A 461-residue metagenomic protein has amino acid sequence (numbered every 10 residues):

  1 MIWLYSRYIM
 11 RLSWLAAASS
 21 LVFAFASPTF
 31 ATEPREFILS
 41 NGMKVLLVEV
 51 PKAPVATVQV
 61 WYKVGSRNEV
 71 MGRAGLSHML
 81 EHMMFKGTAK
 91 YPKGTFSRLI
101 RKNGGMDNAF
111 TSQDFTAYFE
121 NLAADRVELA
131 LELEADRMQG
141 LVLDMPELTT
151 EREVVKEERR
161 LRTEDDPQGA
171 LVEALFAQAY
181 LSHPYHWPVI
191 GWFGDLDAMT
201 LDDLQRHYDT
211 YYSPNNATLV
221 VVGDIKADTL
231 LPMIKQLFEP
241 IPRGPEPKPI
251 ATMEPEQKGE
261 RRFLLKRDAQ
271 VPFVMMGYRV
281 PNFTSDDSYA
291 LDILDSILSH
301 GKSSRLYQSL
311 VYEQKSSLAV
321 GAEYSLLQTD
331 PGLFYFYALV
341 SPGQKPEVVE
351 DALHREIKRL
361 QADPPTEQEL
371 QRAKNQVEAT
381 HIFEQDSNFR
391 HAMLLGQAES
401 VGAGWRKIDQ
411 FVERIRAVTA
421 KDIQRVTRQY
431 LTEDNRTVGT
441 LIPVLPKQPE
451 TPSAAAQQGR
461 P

Functional and structural regions predicted by a protein language model:
M1-M10: N-terminal secretory signal peptides that target proteins for export/translocation
S13-A26: Bacterial N-terminal signal peptides
S27-A31: Sec/Tat signal peptide C-region and signal peptidase I cleavage site
I38, T95-E246, L264, V274 (+2 more regions): Charge-rich, well-structured scaffold segments of protease-associated domains
G42, P51-I100, D286-L298, Y307-Q308: Active/ligand-binding-proximal structured segments within catalytic/core domains that scaffold catalytic residues
E49-K52, V172, Q270, G459: Peptidyl-prolyl cis-trans isomerase
R160, A177, E246-R305: His/Glu-based metal-binding/catalytic segments typifying zinc-dependent metallopeptidases
